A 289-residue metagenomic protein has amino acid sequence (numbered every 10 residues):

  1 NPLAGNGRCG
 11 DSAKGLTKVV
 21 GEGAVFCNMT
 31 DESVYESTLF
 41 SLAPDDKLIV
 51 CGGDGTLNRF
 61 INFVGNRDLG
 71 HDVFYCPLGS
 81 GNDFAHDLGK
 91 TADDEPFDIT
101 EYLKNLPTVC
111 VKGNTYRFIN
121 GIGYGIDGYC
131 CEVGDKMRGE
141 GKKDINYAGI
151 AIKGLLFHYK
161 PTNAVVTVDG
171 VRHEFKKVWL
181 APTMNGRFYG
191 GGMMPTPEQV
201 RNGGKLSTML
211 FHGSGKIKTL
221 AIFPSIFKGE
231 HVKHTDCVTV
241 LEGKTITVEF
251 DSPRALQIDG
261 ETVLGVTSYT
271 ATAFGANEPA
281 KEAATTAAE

Functional and structural regions predicted by a protein language model:
N1-C51, N58, N62-L69: ATP/NTP phosphate-donor binding region
L3, R8, F26-M29, N66-W179: Catalytic core of DAGKc-family lipid kinases
C9, R59-N62, F84-D87, Y129 (+2 more regions): Short glycine-/acidic-enriched loop or helix-start segments at secondary-structure transitions that form or flank
F40-P44, E174-K176, V240-E242: Flexible, charged surface loops at secondary-structure boundaries
G123, D127, P182-T196: Glycine-rich phosphate/pyrophosphate-binding beta-alpha loops
R138-Y147, G191, P197-K218: Gly/Ser/Thr-rich active-site loops/lids in small-molecule metabolic enzymes that frequently grip phosphoryl groups
T162, K177, N202-S207, E242-I246: A generic structural signal for short beta-strands and their flanking turns/coil linkers
G170, V200, L210-E289: ATP/nucleoside-binding phosphotransfer catalytic cores, i.e., glycine-rich phosphate-binding loops
